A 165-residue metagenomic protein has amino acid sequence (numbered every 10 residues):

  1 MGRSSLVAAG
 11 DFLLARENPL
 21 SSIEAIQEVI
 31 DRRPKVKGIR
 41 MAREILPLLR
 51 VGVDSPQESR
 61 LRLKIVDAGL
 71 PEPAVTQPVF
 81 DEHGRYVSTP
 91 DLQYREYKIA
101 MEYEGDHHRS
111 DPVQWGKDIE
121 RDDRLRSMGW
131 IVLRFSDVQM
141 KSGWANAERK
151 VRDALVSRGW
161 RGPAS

Functional and structural regions predicted by a protein language model:
M1: Conserved, surface-exposed functional patches that form binding/active-site neighborhoods
A9-D11: A small/polar active-site loop signature that marks catalytic segments
L14-S165: Surface segments flanking catalytic/ligand-binding clefts of nucleic-acid enzymes
